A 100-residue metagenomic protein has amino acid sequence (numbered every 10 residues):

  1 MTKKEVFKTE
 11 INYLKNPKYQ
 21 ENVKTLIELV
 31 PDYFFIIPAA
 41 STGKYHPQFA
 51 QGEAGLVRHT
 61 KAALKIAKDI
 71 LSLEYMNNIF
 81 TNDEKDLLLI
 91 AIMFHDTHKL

Functional and structural regions predicted by a protein language model:
M1-L100: Acidic/His-rich, divalent-metal-binding segments that scaffold phosphate/diphosphate chemistry
